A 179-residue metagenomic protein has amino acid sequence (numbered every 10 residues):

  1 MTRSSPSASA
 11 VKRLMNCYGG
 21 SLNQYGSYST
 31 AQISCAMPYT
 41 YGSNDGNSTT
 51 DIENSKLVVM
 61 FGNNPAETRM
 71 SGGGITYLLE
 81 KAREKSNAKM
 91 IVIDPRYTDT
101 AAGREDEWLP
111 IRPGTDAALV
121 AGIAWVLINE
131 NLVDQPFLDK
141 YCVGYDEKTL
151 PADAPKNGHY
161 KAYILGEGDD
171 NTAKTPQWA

Functional and structural regions predicted by a protein language model:
M1-N54: Anionic-ligand anchoring segments at beta-strand to alpha-helix junctions in alpha/beta enzyme folds, i.e., glycine
T2-S7, T30-I33, A66-T68, T98-A101 (+2 more regions): Flexible loop/turn segments at secondary-structure boundaries
A10, Y18-G19, S86, G103-E105: Short, structured coil segments at secondary-structure junctions
N63, I93-P95, P113: Cofactor-binding loop segments of dinucleotide-utilizing enzymes, especially the Rossmann-like FAD- and NAD(P)+-binding
P65-Y77: Glycine/threonine-rich flexible loop motifs
K81-M90: A short helix->loop->beta-strand "cap" motif at the edges of active sites that frequently abuts
T98-A179: Long, well-ordered, tryptophan-enriched scaffold segments
